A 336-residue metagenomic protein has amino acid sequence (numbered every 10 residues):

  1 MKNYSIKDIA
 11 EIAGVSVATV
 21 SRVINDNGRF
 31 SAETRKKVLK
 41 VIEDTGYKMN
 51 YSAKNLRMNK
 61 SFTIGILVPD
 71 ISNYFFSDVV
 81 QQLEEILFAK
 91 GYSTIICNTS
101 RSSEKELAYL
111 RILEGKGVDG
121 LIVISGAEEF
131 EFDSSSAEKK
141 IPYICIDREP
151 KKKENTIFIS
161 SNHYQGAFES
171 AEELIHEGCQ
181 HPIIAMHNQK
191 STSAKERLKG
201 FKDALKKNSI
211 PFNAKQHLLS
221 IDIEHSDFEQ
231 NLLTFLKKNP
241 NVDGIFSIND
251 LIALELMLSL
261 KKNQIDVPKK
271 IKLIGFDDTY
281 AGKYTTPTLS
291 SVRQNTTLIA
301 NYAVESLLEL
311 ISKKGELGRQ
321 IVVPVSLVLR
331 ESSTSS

Functional and structural regions predicted by a protein language model:
M1-F62, F75: N-terminal helix-turn-helix DNA-binding module of bacterial transcription factors
V17-T19, L56-S72, G126, E173 (+1 more regions): Short beta-strand segments enriched in small/hydrophobic residues
Y47-I112, K116-D119, K199-K202: Amphipathic helical "hinge" segments at domain boundaries
P69-S77, I96-K105, R148, I159-E169 (+5 more regions): Hinge/beta->alpha junction and helix N-cap segments in small-molecule ligand-binding domains
R101, V123-E169, L251, D277-L289: Flexible loop/hinge segments that line or gate small-molecule binding clefts
E104-G117, D227-N241: Short, well-structured alpha-helical segments in soluble
H181, F212-Q216, D266-K272: Short acidic capping loops at alpha-helix termini that bridge into adjacent secondary structure
L233-S336: Flexible loop/turn connectors
